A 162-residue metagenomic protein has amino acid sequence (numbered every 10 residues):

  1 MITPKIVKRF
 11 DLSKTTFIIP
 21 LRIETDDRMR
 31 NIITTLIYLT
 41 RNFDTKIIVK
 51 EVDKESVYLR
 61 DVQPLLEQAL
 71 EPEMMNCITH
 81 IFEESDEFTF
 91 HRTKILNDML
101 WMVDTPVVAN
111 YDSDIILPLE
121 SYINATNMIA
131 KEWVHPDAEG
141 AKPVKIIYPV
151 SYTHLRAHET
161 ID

Functional and structural regions predicted by a protein language model:
M1-I37: N-proximal low-complexity "stem/linker" segments adjacent to membrane-targeting elements
S13-T16, L39-V49, N76-T79: Short loop->beta transition adjacent to catalytic acidic/histidine clusters or analogous donor-positioning motifs
T25, K50-P64, I115: A conserved acidic beta->alpha catalytic loop
T45-S56, F82-S85: Short beta-strand/loop segment that forms part of the nucleotide-sugar
Y58-M102: Active-site-proximal specificity loops/subdomain of glycosyltransferases
P106-P118: Short beta-strand-to-loop acidic/aromatic patch adjacent to the donor-nucleotide binding site
Y122-I146: Conserved donor-nucleotide/metal-binding helix-loop-beta segment in metal-dependent transferases, i.e., the alpha-helix
H154-D162: Single conserved hydrophobic/aromatic residue that forms the stacking wall/gate of nucleotide- or nucleobase-binding
